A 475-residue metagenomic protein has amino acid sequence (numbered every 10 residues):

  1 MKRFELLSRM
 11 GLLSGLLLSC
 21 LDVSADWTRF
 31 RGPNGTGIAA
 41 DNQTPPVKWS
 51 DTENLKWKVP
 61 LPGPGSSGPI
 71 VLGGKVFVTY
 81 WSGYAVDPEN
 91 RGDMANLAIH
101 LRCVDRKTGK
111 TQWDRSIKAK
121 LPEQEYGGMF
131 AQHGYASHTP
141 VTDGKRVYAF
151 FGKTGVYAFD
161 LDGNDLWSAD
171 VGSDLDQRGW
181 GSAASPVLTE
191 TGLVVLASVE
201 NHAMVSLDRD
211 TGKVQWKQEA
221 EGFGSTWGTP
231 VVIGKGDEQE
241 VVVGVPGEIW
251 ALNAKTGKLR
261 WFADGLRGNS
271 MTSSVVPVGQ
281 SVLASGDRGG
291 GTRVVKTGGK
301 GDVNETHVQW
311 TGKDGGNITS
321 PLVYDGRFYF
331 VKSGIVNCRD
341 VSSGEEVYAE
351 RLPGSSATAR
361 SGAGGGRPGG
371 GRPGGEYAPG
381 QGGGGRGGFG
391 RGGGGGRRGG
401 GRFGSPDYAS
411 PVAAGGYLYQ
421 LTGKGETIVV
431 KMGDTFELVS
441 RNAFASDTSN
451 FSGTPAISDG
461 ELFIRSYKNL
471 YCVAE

Functional and structural regions predicted by a protein language model:
M1-G11: Bacterial N-terminal signal peptides that target proteins for export
E5-L6, L16, T28: Hydrophobic alpha-helical context, especially transmembrane and signal-peptide helices
R9-S19: Bacterial N-terminal signal peptides
D22-E475: Noncatalytic, solvent-exposed loop/strand surfaces of beta-propeller-type extracellular/periplasmic domains
